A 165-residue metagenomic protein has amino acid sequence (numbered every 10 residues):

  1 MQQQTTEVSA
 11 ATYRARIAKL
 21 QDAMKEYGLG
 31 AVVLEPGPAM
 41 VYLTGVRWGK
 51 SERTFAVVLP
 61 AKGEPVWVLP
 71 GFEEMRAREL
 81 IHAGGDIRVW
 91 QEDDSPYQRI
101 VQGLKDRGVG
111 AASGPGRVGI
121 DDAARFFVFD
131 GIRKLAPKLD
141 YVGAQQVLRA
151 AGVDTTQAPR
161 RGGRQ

Functional and structural regions predicted by a protein language model:
M1-E64: Terminal domain-start leader segments
T6-V8, I87, P115-G116: Short, contiguous strand/loop micro-motifs
T12, I17, S95-Q165: Flexible, acidic/His-enriched mid-domain "rim/lid" segments that flank
L34-E35, P70, V89-E92, V142-Q146: Conserved beta-strand termini and adjacent loop/short-helix elements that scaffold enzyme active sites in alpha/beta
E35-G37, L69-F72, I120-A124: Structural motif
G45-R47, L80, D130-R133: Short amphipathic alpha-helical segments
E52, K62, I81-G84, S113 (+1 more regions): Short, well-ordered coil/turn elements that cap or connect secondary structure elements
V66-P96: Compact, glycine/acidic-enriched structural inserts
